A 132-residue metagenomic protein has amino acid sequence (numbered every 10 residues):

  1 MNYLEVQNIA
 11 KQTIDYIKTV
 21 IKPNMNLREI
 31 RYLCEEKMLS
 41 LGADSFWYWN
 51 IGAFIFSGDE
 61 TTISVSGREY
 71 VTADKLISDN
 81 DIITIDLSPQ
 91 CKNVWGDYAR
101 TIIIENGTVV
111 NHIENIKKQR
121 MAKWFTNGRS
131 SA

Functional and structural regions predicted by a protein language model:
M1-A132: Active-site neighborhoods and metal-handling regions in enzymes and metal-associated proteins
